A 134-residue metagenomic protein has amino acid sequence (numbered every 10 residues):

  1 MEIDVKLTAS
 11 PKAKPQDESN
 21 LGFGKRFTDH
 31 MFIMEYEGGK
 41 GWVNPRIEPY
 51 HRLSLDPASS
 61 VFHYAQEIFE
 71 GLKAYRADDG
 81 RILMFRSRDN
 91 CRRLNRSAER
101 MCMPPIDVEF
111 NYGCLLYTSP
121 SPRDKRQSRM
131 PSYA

Functional and structural regions predicted by a protein language model:
M1-I47: Short, Gly/Pro- and small/polar-rich lid/capping loops
V43-A58: Short, hydrophobic/aliphatic alpha-helical segments
A58-L72: Conserved phosphate/anionic-ligand binding catalytic regions in large, soluble enzymes, centered on
G71-Y75, I82-M101: Residues forming anionic-ligand binding surfaces in small-molecule and nucleic-acid pockets of primarily soluble enzymes
M103-N111: Hydrophobic alpha-helical hairpins/lids featuring a short glycine-rich hinge
Y117-D124: Conserved small/polar residues in nucleotide/adenosyl-binding loops
S128-A134: Hydrophobic alpha-helical segments, chiefly the membrane-spanning helices and signal/signal-anchor peptides
